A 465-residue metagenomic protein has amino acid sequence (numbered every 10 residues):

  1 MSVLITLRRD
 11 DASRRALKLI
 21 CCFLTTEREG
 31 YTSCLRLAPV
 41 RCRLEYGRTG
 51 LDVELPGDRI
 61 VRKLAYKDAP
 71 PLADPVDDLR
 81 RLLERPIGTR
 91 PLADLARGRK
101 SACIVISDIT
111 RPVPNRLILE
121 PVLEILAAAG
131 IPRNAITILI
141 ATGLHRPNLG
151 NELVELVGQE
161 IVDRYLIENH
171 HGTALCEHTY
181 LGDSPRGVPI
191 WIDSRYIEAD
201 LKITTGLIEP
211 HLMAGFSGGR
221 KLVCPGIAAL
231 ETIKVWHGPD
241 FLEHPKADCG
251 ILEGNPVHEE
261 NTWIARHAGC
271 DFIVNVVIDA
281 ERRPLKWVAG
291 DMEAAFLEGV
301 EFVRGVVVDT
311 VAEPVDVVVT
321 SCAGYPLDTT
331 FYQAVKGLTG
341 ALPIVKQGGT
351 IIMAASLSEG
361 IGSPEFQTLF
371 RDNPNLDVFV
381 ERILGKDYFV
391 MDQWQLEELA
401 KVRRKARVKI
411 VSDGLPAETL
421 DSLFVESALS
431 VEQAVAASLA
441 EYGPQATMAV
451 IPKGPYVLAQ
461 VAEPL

Functional and structural regions predicted by a protein language model:
D11-A12, T32: Short hydrophobic alpha-helical segments enriched in small aliphatic residues
C34-R81: N-terminal amphipathic/basic leader segments beginning at the initiator methionine
I87-C103, G130-R133, A268, D309-D316 (+2 more regions): Glycine-rich phosphate/diphosphate-binding loops that line cofactor/substrate pockets in enzymes
S101-P112, T137-G143, V319-S321: Short glycine-rich or small-residue beta-strand-to-loop segments that form or flank ligand, phosphate, metal/Fe-S
A127, A334-L465: C-terminal non-catalytic interaction/assembly regions of soluble proteins
N148-F216: An acidic, phosphate/nucleotide-engaging active-site surface
S184, R195-G269, I273-V274, A280 (+1 more regions): Conserved phosphate- and dinucleotide-binding cores of soluble alpha/beta proteins, encompassing both enzyme active
A247-Y325: Membrane-embedded hairpin module used as a gating/binding unit in multi-pass transport and secretion proteins
